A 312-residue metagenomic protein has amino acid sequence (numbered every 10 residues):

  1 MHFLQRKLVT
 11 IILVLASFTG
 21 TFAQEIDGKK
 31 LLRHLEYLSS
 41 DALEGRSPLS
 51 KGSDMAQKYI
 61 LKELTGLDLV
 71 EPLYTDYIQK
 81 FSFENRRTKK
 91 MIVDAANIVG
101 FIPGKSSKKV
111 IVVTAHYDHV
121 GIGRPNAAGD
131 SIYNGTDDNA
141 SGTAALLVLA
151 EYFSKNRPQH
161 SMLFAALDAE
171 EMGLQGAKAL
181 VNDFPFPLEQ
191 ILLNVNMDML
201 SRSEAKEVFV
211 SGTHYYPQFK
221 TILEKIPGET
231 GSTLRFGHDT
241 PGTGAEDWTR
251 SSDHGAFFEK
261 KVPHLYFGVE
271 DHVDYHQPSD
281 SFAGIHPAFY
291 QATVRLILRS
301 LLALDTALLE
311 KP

Functional and structural regions predicted by a protein language model:
M1-I26: Bacterial Sec-dependent N-terminal signal peptides
I26, K30-R33, Y37, K51-G66 (+10 more regions): Extracytoplasmic/secreted proteins, especially bacterial periplasmic and envelope-associated proteins
D41-K51, R86-T88, A128-N139, A166-L167 (+3 more regions): Second-shell loop/turn segments in exported
A42-G45, L64, V70-E71, R87-T88 (+7 more regions): Solvent-exposed loop/turn segments at secondary-structure junctions within structured extracellular/periplasmic domains
R46-I102, G237: A non-catalytic alpha/beta surface segment that caps or lines the substrate-entry region of metallo-dependent hydrolase
G100, V113-T114, H119, G123-G173 (+1 more regions): Alpha-helical metal-binding/catalytic segments enriched in His/Glu/Asp
L167-Y266: Metal-dependent peptidase/peptidase-like ectodomains
V273-P312: His/Asp/Glu-rich mid-to-C-terminal helical/loop segments that flank catalytic regions of hydrolases
